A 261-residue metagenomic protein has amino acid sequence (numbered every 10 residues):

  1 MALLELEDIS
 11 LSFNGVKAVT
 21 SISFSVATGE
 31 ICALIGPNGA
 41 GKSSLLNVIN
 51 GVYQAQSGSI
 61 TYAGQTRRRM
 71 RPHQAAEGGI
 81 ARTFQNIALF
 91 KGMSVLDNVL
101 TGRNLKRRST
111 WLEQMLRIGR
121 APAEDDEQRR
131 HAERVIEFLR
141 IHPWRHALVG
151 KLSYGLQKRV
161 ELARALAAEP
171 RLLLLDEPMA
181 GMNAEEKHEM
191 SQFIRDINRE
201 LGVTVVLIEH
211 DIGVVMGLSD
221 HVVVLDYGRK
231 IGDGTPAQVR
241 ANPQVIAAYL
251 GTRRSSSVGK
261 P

Functional and structural regions predicted by a protein language model:
M1-P261: Glycine-rich phosphate-binding loops of nucleotide-dependent enzymes
